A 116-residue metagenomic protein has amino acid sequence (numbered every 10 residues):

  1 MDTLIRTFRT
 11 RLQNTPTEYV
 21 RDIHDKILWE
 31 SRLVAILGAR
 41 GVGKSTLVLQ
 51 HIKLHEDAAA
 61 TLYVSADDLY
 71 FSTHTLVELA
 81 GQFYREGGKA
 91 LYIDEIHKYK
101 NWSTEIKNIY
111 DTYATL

Functional and structural regions predicted by a protein language model:
M1-L116: Phosphate-binding site recognition
